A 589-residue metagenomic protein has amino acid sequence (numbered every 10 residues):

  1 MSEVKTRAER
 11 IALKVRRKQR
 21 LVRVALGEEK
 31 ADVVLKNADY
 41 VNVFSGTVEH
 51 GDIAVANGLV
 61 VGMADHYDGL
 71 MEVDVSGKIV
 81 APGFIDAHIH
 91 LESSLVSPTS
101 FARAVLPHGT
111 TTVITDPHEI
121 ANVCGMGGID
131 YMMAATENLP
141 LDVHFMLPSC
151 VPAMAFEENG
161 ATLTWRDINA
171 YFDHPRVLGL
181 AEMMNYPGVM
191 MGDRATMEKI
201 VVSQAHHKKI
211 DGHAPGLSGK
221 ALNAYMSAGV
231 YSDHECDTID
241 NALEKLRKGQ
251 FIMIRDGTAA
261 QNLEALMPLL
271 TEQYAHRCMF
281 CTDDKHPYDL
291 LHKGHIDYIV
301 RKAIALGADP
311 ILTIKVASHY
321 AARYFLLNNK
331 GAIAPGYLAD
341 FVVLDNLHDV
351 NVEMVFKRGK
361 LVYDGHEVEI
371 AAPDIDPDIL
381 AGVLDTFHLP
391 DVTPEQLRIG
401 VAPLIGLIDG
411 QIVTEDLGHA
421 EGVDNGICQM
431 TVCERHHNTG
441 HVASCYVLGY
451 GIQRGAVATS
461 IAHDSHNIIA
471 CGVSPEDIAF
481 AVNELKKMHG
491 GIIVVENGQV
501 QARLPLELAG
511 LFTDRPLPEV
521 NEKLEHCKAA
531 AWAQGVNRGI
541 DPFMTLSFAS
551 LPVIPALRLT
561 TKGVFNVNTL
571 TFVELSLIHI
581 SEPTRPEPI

Functional and structural regions predicted by a protein language model:
S2-V24, A102-K209, Q273, V500-P505: Divalent-metal coordination cores built from histidine and acidic residues
R7-V34, D39-P82: Histidine-rich, glycine-flanked metal-binding segment
K78, S93-V143, N159-H174, R435-H436 (+3 more regions): Alpha-helical scaffold segments that flank or form the walls of functional sites
G128, T162-E182, G188-M253, A260-C281 (+2 more regions): Histidine/acidic residue-rich metal-binding segments in metalloenzymes
L269-V350, F356, S460-C471, V482-K487 (+2 more regions): His/Asp/Glu-enriched, well-ordered alpha-helical/loop segment that forms or immediately abuts the divalent-metal
L306, A322-C428, P552-I554: Hard-cation-handling environments
D391-V473, D477-F480, K486: Non-catalytic interaction/regulatory modules that flank or connect domains
I578-I589: Single conserved hydrophobic/aromatic residue that forms the stacking wall/gate of nucleotide- or nucleobase-binding
